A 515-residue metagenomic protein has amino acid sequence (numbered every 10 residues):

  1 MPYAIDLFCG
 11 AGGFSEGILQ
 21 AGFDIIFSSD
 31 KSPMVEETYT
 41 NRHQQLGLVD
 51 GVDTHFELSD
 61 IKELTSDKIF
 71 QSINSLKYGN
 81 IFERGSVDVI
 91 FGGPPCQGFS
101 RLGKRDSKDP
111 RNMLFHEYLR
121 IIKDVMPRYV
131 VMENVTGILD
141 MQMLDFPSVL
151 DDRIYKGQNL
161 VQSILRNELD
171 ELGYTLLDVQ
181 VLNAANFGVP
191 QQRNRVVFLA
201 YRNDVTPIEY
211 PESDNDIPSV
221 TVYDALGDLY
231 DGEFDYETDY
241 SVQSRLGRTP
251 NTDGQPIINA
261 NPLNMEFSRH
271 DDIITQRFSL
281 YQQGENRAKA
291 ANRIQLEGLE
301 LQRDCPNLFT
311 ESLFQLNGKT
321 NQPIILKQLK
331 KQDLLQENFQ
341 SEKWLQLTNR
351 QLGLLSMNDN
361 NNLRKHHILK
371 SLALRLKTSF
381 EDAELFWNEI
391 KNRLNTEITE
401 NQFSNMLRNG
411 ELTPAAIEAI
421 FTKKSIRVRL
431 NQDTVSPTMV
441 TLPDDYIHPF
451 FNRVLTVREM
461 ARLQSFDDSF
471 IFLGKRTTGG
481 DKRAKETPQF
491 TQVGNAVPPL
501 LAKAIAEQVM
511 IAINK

Functional and structural regions predicted by a protein language model:
P2-Y129, V135-Q158, D170, R193: Core alpha/beta nucleotide-donor-binding catalytic domains of modification enzymes
L48, N80-I81, F187-P190, D214-V220 (+5 more regions): A general structural signal for short secondary-structure junctions and capping/turn motifs
T136, Y174-N186: Conserved S-adenosyl-L-methionine
V179-V181, V197-L199, T438: Conserved hydrophobic/aromatic beta-strand scaffold that supports enzyme active sites
V189-T249: Flexible, glycine-/basic-rich loop-and-beta segments that form/coincide with the SAM-dependent methyltransferase
I257-A260, N264-K515: C-terminal target-recognition/interaction regions appended to catalytic cores
